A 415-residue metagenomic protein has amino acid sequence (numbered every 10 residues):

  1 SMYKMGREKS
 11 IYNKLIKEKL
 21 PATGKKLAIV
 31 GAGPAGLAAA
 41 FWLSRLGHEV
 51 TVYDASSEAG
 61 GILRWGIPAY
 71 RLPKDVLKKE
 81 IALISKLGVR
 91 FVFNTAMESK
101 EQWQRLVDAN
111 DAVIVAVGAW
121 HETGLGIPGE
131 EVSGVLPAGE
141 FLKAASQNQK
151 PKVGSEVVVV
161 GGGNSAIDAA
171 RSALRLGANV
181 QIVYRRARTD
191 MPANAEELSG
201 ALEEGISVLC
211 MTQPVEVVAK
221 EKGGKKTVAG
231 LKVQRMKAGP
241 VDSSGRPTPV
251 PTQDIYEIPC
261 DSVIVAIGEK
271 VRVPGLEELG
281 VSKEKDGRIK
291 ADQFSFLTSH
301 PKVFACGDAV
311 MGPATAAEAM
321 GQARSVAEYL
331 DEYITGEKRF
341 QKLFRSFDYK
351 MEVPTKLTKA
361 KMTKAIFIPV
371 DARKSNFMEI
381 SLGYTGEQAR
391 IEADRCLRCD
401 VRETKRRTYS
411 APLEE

Functional and structural regions predicted by a protein language model:
S1-K19, A145, R373-I391, T408 (+1 more regions): Ferredoxin-type iron-sulfur electron-transfer modules in oxidoreductases and energy-metabolism complexes
Y3-P21, K79-S99, E122-L176, E284-F294 (+1 more regions): Glycine-rich dinucleotide-binding loop and its adjacent helix/turn
P21, K26-V30, K78-I127, E216-K232 (+4 more regions): Feature captures the FAD/FMN-dependent oxidoreductase FAD-binding
K25-M97, T123, E140, D168-V218 (+5 more regions): Beta1-alpha1 glycine-rich phosphate/pyrophosphate-binding loop at the start of Rossmann-like nucleotide-binding domains
V30-A35, G161-G163, D308: Glycine-rich Rossmann-fold phosphate-binding loop(s) that bind the pyrophosphate of adenine dinucleotide cofactors
E131-S155, V241-P313, G321, E352-P354: FAD-site-proximal beta/loop scaffold in flavoenzymes
A169, C306-F340: A conserved FAD-binding loop/helix module that cradles the flavin
E203-G205, Q213-A229, K237-G239, S325 (+1 more regions): Mid-to-C-terminal Rossmann-like scaffold of FAD/NAD(P)H-dependent oxidoreductases
